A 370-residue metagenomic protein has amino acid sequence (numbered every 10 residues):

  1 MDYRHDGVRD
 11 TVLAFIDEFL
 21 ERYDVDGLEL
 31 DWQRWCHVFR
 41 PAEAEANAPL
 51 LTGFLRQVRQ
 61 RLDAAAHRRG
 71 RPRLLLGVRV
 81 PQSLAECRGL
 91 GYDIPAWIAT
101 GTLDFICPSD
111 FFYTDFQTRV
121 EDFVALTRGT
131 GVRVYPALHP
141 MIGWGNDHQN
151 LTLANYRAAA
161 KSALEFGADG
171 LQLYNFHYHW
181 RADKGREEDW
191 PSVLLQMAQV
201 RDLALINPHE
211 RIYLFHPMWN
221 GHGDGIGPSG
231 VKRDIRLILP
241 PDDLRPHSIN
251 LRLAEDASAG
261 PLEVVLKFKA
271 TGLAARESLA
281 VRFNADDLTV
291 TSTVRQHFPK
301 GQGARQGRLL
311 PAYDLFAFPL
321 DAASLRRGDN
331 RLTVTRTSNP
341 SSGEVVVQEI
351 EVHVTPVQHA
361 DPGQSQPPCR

Functional and structural regions predicted by a protein language model:
M1-E18, R22, N146-A154, A158: Active-site-adjacent "subsite" loops/lids of carbohydrate-active enzymes
M1-T11, W32-Q57, Q117, A182 (+1 more regions): Active-site cleft segment of glycoside hydrolase catalytic domains centered on the general acid/base Glu
L28-L30, L76-V78, I106-P108, V134-L138 (+1 more regions): Hydrophobic faces of well-ordered beta-strands that scaffold small-molecule active sites in alpha/beta enzyme cores
H67-C107, F111-T118, D147-L151: Substrate-binding cleft/loops of secretory-pathway carbohydrate-active enzymes
R73-P81, F123-L153: Active-site clefts of carbohydrate-active enzymes
F105-F116, Q149-H216: Substrate-binding cleft of secreted/luminal carbohydrate-active enzymes
D256-V265, A274: Extended extracellular/luminal ectodomain segments enriched in beta-structured repeat modules
A270-A360: Beta-strand-rich ligand-recognition modules
